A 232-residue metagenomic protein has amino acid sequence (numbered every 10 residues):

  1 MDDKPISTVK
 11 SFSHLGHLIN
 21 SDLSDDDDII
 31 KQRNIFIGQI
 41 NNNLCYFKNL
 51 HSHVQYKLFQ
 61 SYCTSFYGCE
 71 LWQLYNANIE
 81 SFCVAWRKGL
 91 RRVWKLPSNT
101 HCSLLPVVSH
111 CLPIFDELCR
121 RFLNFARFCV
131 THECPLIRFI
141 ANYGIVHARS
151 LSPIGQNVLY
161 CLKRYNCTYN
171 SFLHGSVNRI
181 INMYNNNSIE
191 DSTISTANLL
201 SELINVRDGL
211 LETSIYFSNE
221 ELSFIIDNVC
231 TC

Functional and structural regions predicted by a protein language model:
M1-K10: Short, conserved micro-motifs composed of acidic
F12-I140: Non-catalytic, peripheral interaction segments enriched in hydrophobic/basic residues
W86, P97-T231: Extended C-terminal regions of large enzymes
